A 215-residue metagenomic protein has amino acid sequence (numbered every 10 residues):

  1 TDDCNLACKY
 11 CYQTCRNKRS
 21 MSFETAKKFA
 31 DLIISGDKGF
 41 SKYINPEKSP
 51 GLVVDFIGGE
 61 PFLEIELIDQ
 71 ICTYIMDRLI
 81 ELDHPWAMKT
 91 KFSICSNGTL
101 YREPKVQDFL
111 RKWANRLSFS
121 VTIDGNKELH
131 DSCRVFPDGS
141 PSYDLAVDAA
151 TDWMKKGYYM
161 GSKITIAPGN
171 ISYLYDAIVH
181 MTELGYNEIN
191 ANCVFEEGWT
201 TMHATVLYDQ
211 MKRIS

Functional and structural regions predicted by a protein language model:
T1-E24: Canonical Radical SAM [4Fe-4S] cluster-binding loop centered on the CxxxCxxC motif and its immediate flanking residues
L6-Y10, K127-D131, W199-T200: Short acidic/His/Gly/Ser-rich catalytic and metal-binding motifs that mark active-site loops of diverse hydrolases
T14-N17, G59, R134, T165 (+1 more regions): Conserved short-loop catalytic and cofactor-binding motifs
K18-A26, P61, I65, F136-Y143 (+1 more regions): Flexible, glycine- and charge-enriched loops at secondary-structure boundaries
F23, S132, Y173-L174, T201-H203: Short secondary-structure transition/capping segments
A30, I34-I57, E64-E196: Radical SAM/AdoMet-radical enzyme domain recognition
T200-S215: A C-terminal junction/extension of Radical SAM enzymes
